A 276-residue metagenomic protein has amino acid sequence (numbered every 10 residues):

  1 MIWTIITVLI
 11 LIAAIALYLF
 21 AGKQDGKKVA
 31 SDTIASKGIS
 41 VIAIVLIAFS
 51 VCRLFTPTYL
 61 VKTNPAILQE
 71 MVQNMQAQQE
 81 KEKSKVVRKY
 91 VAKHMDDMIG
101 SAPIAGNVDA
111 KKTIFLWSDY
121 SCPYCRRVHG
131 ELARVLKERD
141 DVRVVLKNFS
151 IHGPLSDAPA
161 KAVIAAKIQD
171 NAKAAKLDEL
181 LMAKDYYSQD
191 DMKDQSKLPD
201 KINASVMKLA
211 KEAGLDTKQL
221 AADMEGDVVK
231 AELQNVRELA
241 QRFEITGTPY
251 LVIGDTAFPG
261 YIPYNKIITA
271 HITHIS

Functional and structural regions predicted by a protein language model:
I2-D157, E225, V229-G247, H274-S276: Extracytoplasmic thiol/disulfide redox context detector
I151-S276: Cysteine-centric redox/oxidoreductase cores and disulfide-bonded domains
